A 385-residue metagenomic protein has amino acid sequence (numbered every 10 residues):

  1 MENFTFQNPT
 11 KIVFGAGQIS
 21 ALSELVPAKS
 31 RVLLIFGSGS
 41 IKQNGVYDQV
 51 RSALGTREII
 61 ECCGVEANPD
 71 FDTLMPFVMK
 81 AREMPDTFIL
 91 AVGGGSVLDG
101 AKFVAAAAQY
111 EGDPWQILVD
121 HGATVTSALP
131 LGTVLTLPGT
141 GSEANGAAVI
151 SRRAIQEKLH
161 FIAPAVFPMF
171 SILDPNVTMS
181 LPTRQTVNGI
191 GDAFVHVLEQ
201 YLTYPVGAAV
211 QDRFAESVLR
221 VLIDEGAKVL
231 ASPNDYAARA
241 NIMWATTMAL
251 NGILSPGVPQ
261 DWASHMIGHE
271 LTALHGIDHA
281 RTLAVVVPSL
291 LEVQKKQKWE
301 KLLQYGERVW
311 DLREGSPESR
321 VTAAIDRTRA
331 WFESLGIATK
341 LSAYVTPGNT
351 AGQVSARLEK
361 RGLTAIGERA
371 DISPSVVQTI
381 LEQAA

Functional and structural regions predicted by a protein language model:
M1-F88, L341-S342: ATP/NTP phosphate-donor binding region
T10, S20, Y110-V210, Q304: A glycine/threonine-rich phosphate-anchoring loop and its flanking beta-alpha core in nucleotide/phosphate-binding
F77-V78, V97-E111, A144-N145: Short Gly/Thr/Asp-enriched flexible loops that form oxyanion-binding sites at enzyme active sites
D86-K102, T136-S142, L274: Glycine/serine-rich anion-binding loops at beta->alpha junctions that coordinate negatively charged ligand groups
F194-L198, R239-L250, V287, T328 (+3 more regions): Short alpha-helical scaffolding segments that buttress acidic/His motifs in well-ordered protein cores
Q200, Y204-R327: Active-site segments that bind and position negatively charged phosphate/pyrophosphate groups
V309-A385: C-terminal charged capping/lid subdomain of soluble metabolic enzymes
